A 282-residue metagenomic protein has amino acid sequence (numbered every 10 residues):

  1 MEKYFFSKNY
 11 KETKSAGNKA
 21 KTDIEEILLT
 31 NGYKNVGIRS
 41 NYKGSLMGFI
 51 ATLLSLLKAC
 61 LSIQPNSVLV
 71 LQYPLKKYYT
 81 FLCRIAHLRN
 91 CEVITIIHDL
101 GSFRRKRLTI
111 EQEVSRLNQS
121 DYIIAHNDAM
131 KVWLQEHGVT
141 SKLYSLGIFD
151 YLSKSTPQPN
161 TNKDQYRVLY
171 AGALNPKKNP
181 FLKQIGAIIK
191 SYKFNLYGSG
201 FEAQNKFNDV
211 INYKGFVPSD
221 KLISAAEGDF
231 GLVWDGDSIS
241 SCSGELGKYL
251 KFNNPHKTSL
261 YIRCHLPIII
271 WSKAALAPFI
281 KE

Functional and structural regions predicted by a protein language model:
M1-I94, W271-L276: N-terminal pre-catalytic "stem/leader" segment of glycosyltransferase-like enzymes
F6-K11, L71-K76, L100, H126-D128 (+4 more regions): Structural motif
N35-I38, Y122-A125, S145, V168-A171 (+3 more regions): Short, hydrophobic beta-strand segments that form beta-sheet elements in well-ordered domains
L46-T52, H87, C91, V139-Y144 (+2 more regions): Active-site regions of enzymes building and remodeling cell-envelope glycoconjugates
A51, L100-S115, L152, L250: Nucleotide-sugar donor phosphate/pyrophosphate-binding loop at the beta->alpha transition of glycosyltransferases
R105-L108, Q119-L143, A274, P278: A short, active-site helix/loop in glycosyltransferases that binds the activated sugar's phosphate group
Y151-S224: Conserved catalytic-core segment of nucleotide-activated headgroup transferases in glycan assembly
I223-R263, I270-P278: Nucleotide-sugar-dependent
